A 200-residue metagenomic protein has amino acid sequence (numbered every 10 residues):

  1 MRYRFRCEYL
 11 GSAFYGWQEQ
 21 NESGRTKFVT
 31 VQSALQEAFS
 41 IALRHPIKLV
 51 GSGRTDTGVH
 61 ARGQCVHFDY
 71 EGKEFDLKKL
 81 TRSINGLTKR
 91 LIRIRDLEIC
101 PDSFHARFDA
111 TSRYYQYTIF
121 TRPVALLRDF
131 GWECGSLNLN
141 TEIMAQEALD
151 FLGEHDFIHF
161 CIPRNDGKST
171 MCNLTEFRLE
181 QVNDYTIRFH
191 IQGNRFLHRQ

Functional and structural regions predicted by a protein language model:
M1-Q200: Structured-RNA-binding interfaces characteristic of tRNA pseudouridine synthases
